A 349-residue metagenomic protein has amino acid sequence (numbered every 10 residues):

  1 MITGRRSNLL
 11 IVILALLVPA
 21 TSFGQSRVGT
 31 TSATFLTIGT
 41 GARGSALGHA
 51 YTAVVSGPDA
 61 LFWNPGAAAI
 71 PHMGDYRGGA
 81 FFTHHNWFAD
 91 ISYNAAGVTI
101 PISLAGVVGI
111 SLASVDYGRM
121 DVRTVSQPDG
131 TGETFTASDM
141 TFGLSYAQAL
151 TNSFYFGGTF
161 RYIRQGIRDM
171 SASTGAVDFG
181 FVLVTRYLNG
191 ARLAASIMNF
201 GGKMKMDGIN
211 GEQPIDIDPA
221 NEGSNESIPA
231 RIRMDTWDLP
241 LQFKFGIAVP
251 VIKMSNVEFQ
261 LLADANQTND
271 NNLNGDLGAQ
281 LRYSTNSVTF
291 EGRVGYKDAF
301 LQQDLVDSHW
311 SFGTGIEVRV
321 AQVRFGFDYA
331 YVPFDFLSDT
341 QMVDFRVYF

Functional and structural regions predicted by a protein language model:
M1-L10: Bacterial N-terminal signal peptides that target proteins for export
I11-P19: Bacterial N-terminal signal peptides
A20-G24: Sec/Tat signal peptide C-region and signal peptidase I cleavage site
Q25-G44, G48, T52-V54, Y93 (+1 more regions): Outer-membrane beta-barrel porins/channels
T40-Y51, H72-H84: Transmembrane beta-strand segments of Gram-negative outer membrane beta-barrel proteins
D59-M73: N-terminal periplasmic accessory domains that precede and gate Gram-negative outer-membrane beta-barrel machines
R77-I100: Mid-chain, structured segments of secreted extracytoplasmic proteins
